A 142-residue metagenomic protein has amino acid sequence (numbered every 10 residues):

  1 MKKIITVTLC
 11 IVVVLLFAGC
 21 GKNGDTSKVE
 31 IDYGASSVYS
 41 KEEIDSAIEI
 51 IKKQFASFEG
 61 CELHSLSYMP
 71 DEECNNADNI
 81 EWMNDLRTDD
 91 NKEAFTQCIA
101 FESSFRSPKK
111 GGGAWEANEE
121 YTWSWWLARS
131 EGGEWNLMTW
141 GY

Functional and structural regions predicted by a protein language model:
K2-N23: Sec-dependent N-terminal signal peptides of Gram-positive bacterial secreted proteins and lipoproteins
G19-E119: Flexible low-complexity loop/turn motifs enriched in small/helix-breaking residues
Y121-Y142: Short beta-strand edge/turn micro-motifs at domain boundaries
